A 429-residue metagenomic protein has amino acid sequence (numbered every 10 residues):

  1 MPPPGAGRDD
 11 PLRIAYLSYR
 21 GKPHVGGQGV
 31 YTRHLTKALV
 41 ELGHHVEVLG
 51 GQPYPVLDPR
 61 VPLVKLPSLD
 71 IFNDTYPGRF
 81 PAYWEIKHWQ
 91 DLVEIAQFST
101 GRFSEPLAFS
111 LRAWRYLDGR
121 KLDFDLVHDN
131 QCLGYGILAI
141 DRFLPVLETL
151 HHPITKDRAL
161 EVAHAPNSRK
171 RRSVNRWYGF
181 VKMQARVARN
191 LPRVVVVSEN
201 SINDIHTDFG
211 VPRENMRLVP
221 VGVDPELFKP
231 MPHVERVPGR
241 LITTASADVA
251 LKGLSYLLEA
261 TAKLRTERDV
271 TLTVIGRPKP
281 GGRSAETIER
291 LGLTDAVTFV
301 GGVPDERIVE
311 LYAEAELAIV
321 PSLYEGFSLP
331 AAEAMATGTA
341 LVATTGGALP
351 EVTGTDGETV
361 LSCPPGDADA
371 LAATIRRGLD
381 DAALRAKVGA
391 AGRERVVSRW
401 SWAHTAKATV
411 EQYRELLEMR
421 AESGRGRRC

Functional and structural regions predicted by a protein language model:
Y76-G101, D141-A185: Acceptor-binding helix/loop patch of EC 2.4 sugar-transfer enzymes, predominantly nucleotide-sugar-dependent
N200, G222: Carbohydrate-associated surface elements
P232-T261, T273: Conserved donor-binding/catalytic core segment of Leloir-type glycosyltransferases
S284-V303: Nucleotide-activated donor-binding/catalytic signature segment of Leloir-type glycosyltransferases, i.e., the conserved
G302-V303, E310-A315: Short alpha-helical donor nucleotide-sugar binding micro-motif in glycosyltransferases
L323: Aromatic "clamp/platform" in nucleotide-sugar-dependent glycosyltransferases that forms part of the donor/acceptor
A340-A343: Short hydrophobic beta-strand element within catalytic cores of glycosyltransferases and related nucleotide-activated
T355-D356, V360-A368, R377-A382: Conserved acidic donor-binding segment of nucleotide-sugar-dependent glycosyltransferases
